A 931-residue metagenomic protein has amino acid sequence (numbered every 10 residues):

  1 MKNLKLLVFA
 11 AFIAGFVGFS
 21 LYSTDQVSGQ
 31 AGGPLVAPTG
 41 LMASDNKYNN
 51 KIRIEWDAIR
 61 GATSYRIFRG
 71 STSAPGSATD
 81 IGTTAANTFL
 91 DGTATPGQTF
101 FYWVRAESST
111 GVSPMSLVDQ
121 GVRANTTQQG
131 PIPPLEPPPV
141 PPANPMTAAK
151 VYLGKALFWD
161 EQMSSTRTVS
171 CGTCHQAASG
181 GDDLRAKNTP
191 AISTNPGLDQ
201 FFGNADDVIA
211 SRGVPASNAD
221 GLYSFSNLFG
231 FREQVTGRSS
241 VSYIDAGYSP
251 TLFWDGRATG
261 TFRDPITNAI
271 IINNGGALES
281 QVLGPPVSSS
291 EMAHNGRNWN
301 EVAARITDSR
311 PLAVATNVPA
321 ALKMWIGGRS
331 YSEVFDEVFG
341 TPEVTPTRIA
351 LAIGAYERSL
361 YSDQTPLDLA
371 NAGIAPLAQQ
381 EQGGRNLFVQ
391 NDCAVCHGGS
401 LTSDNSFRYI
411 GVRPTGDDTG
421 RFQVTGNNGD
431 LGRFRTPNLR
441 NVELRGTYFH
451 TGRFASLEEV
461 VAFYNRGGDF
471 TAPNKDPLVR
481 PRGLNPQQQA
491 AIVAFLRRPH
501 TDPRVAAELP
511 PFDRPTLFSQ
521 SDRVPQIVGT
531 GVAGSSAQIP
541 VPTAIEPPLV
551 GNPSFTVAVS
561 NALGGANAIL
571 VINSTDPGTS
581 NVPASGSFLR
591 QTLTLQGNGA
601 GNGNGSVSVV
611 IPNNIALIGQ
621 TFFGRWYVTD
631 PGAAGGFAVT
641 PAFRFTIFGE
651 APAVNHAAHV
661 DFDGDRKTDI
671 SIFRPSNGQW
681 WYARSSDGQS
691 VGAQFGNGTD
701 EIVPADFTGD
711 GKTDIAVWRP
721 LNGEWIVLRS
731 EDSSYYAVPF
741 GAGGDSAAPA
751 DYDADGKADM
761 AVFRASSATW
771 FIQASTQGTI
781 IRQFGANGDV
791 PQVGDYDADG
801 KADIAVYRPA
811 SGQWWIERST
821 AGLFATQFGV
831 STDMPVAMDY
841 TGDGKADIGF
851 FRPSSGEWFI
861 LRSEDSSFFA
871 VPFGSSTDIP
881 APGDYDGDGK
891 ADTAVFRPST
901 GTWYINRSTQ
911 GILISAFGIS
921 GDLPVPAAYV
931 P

Functional and structural regions predicted by a protein language model:
N3-A31, V118, R123-L157, G180 (+6 more regions): Post-cleavage N-terminal segment of exported redox proteins
Q30-G61, P96, S108-N125: Pro/Thr/Ser/Gly-rich low-complexity, intrinsically disordered linker/stalk tracts
A58, D91-P96, N561, N613-I615 (+5 more regions): Short, flexible loop/turn segments at beta-strand junctions in immunoglobulin-like and fibronectin type III
R66-G97, M115-S116, R590-N602: Recognizes extended acidic, P/S/T-rich segments that occur within or adjacent to Ig-like beta-sandwich modules
F101-R105, R625-Y627: Extracellular recognition modules
T126-T267, I271, Q364-P473, V505-R523: Short glycine/threonine-rich turn/loop motifs
S521-P652, I702, P880, P924: Residue-level hotspots within well-ordered secondary structure
P652-P931: Trp/Gly-enriched beta-strand/coil motifs that build multi-repeat beta-propeller-like domains and related W-rich binding
